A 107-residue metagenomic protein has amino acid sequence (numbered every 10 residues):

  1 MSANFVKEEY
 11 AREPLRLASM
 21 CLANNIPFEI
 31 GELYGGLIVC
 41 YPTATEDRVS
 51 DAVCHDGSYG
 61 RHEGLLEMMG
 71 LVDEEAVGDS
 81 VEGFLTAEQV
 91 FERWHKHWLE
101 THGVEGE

Functional and structural regions predicted by a protein language model:
S2-R12, R16, E67-E107: Mixed-charge, Lys/Arg-enriched low-complexity segments
L15, S19-E67: Amphipathic, interaction-prone secondary-structure segments
